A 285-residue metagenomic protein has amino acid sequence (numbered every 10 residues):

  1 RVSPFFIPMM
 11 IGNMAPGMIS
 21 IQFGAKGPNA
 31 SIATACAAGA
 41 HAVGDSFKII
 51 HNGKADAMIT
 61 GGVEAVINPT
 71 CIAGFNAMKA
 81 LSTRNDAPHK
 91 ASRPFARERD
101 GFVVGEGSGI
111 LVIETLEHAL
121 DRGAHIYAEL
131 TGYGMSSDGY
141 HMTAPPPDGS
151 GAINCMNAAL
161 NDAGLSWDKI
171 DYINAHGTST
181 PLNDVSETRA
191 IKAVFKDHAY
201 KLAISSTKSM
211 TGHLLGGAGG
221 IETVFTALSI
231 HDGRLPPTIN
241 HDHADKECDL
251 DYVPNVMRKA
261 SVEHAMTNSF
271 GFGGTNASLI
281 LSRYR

Functional and structural regions predicted by a protein language model:
R1-D45, K54, A77-V103, R189-G220: Conserved catalytic cysteine-centered active-site region of acyl-thioester-dependent Claisen-condensing enzymes
I19, G39, S46, F75 (+7 more regions): Conserved small-residue
I21, L111-T115, N161, K192 (+1 more regions): Short beta-strand-to-turn element immediately C-terminal to the catalytic PLP-Schiff-base lysine in fold type I
A42, C155-A163, A190, V194 (+2 more regions): Stable alpha-helical structural segments in soluble proteins, enriched in small hydrophobic residues
I49-N52, I72-N85, P147-G151, S186-H198 (+2 more regions): A glycine- and small-aliphatic-rich helix-loop capping segment at beta-alpha/alpha-beta transitions that lines
D56-D100, Y133-P147, G177-D184, K201-D251: Acyl-CoA/ACP chain-elongation machinery
D86-A163, D171-Y172: Condensing-enzyme catalytic core mediating Claisen C-C bond formation in acyl metabolism
A163-K169, A199-Y200, D249-R285: Flexible, low-complexity linker/loop segments at domain and module junctions
